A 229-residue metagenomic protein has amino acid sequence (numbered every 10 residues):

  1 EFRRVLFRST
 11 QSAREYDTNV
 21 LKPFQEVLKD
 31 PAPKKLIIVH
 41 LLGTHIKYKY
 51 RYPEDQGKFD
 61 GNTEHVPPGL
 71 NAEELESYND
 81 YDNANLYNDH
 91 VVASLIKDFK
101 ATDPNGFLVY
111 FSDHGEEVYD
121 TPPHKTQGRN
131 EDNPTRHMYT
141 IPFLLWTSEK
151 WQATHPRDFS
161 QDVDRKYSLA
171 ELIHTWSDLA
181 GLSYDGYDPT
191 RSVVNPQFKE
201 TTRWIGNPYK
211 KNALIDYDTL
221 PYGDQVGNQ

Functional and structural regions predicted by a protein language model:
E1-Q229: Catalytic domains that recognize anionic headgroups
